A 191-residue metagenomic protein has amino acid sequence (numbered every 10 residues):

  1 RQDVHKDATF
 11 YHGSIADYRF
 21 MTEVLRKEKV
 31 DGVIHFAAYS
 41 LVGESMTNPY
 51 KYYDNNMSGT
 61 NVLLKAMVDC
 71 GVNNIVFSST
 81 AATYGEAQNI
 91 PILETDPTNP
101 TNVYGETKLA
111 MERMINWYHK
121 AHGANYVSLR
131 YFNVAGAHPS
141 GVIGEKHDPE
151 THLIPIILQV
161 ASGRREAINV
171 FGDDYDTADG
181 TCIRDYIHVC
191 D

Functional and structural regions predicted by a protein language model:
R1-V134: N-terminal Rossmann-like NAD(P)+-binding domain of SDR-like oxidoreductases, especially those catalyzing
N116-D191: NAD(P)-dependent short-chain dehydrogenase/reductase
